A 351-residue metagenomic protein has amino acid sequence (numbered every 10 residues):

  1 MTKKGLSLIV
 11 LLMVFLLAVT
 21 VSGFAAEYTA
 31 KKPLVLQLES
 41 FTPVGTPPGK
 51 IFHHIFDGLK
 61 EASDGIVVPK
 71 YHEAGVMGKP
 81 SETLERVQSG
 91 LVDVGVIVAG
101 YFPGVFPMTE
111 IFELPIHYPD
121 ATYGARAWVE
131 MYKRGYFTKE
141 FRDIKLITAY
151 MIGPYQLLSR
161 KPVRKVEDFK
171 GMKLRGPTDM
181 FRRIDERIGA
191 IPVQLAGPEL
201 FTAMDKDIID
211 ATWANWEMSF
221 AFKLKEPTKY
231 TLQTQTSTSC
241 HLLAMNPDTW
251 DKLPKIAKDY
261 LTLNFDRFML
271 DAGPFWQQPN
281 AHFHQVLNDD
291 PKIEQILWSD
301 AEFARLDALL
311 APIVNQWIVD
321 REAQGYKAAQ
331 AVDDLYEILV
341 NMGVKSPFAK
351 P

Functional and structural regions predicted by a protein language model:
M1-L11: Bacterial N-terminal signal peptides that target proteins for export
K4-L6, S22-A25: Membrane-embedded transmembrane helical bundles of large multi-pass transporters/channels
V10-T20: Bacterial N-terminal signal peptides
A18, G135, M269-D271: A short hydrophobic/aromatic micro-motif that marks alpha-helical segments and, especially, helix-coil
A25-Y123, K139-P351: N-terminal secretory/targeting leader peptides
